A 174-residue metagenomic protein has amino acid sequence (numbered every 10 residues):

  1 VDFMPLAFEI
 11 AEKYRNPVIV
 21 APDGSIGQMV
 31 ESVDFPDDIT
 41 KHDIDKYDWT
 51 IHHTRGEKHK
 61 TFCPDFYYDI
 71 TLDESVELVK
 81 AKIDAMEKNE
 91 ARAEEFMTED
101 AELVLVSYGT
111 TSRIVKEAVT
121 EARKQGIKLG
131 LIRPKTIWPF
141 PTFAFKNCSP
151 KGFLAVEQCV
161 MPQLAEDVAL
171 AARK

Functional and structural regions predicted by a protein language model:
V1, I26, V33-D34, R113 (+1 more regions): Intrinsic structural disorder
V1-D2, Y67-S75, S107, V156 (+1 more regions): Catalytic cores of large soluble enzymes that bind and process phosphate-bearing ligands
V1-E12: Thiamine diphosphate
F3-P5, M29-P36, A165-D167: Short acidic, glycine/serine/threonine-rich loops at helix termini
P5, E77-K80, K116: Generic alpha-helical structural signal
K13-N16, T40-I44, G126-L129, G152-F153: Short, surface-exposed linear patches
R15-E95: Conformationally flexible catalytic loops at phosphate/diphosphate-handling active centers
K82-K174: Thiamine diphosphate
